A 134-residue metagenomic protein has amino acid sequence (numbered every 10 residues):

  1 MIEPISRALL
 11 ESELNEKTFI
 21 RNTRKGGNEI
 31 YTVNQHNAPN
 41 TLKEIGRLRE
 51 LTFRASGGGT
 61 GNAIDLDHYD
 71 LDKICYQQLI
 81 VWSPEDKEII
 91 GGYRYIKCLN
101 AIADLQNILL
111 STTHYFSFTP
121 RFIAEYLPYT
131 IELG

Functional and structural regions predicted by a protein language model:
M1-H36: Conserved N-terminal entry element of GNAT/NAT acetyltransferase domains
E29-G134: A conserved beta-strand-loop-helix scaffold within acyl/acetyltransferase catalytic domains
